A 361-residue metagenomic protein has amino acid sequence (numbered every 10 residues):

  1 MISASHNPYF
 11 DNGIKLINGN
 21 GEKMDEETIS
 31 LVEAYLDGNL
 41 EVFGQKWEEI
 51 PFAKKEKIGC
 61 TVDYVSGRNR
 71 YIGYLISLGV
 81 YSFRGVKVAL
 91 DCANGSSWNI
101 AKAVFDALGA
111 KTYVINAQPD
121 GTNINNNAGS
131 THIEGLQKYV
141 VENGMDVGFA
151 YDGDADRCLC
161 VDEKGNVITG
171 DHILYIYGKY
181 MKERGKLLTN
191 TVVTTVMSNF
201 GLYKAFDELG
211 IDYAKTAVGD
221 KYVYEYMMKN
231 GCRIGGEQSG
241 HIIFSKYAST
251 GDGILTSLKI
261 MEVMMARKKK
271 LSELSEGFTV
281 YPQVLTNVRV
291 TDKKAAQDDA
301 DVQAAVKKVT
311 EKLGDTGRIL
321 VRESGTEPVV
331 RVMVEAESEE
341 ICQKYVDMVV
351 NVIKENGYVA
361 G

Functional and structural regions predicted by a protein language model:
M1, A89, D146-A150, R233-G235: Short glycine-aspartate micro-motif
M1-N20, Y203: Ferredoxin-reductase
A4-P8, G95, D152-D156, S239-H241 (+1 more regions): Short glycine-rich anion-binding loops that position phosphate/pyrophosphate groups of nucleotides and phosphorylated
H6, L75, D91, I133-Q137 (+7 more regions): Buried hydrophobic positions in well-ordered alpha/beta secondary-structure cores of metabolic enzymes
N12-N143: Gly/Ser/Thr-enriched, mixed-charge loops and adjacent short helices that form phosphate/oxyanion-binding elements
K23-D25, V114, N166-G185, G253-V263 (+1 more regions): Gly/Ser/Thr-rich active-site loops/lids in small-molecule metabolic enzymes that frequently grip phosphoryl groups
S30-I72, S77, E163-G236, I242-F244: Proline/glycine-rich low-complexity loops and linkers
V147, R184-G361: Phosphate-binding and adjacent anionic-ligand microenvironments
